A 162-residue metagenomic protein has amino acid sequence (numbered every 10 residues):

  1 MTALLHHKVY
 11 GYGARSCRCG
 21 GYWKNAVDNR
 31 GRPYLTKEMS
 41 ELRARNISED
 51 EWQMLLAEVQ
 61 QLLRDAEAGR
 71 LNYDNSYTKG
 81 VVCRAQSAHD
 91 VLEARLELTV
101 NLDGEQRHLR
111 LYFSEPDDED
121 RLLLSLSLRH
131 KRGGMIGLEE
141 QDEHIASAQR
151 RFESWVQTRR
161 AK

Functional and structural regions predicted by a protein language model:
M1-R107, E119, H130-K162: Basic, Lys/Arg-enriched alpha-helical interface segments
L109, P116-L126: Active-site beta-strand-loop-beta-strand hairpin of nuclease catalytic cores that positions key catalytic residues
Y112-F113, A148: Short low-polarity hydrophobic stretches
